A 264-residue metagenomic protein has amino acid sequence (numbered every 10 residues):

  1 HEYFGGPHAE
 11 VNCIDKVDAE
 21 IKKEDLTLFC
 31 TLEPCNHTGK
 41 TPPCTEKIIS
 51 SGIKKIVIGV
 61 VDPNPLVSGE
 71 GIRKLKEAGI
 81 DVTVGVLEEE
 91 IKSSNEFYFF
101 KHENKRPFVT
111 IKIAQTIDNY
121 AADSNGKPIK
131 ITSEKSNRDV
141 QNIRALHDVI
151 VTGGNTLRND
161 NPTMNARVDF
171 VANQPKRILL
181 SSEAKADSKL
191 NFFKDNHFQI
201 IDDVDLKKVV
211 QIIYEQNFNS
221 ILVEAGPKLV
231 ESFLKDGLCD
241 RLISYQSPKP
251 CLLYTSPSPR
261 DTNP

Functional and structural regions predicted by a protein language model:
H1-I91, K176, S232-L234: Zn2+-dependent cytidine deaminase-like catalytic core
L26, K54, D148, N219 (+1 more regions): Conserved acidic residues
I56, I150, R177, R241-L242: Short, well-ordered beta-strand core segments
F100-K101, R106-L222, K228-E231: Active-site ligand-binding patch in enzyme domains
A225, I243-Y245: Helical hairpin unit composed of two closely spaced alpha helices linked by a short loop
F233, C239-D240: Short acidic amphipathic segments
Q246-L253: Glycine-rich, small/acidic residue-mixed loop/short-helix segments
Y254-D261: Conserved small/polar residues in nucleotide/adenosyl-binding loops
